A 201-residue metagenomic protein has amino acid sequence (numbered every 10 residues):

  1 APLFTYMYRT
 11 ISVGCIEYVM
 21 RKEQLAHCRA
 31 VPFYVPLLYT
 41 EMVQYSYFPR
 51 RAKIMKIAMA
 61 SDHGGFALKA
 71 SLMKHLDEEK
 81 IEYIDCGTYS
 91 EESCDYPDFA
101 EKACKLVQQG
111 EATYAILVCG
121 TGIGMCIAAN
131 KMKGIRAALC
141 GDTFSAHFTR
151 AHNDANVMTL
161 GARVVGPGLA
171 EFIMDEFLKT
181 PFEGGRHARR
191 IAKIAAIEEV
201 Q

Functional and structural regions predicted by a protein language model:
L3, P32-I54: Short, Lys/Arg-enriched N-terminal segments with co-localized hydrophobic residues within the first ~10-30 amino acids
Y18, Q24-L25, Y45: Cationic, low-complexity basic patches in intrinsically disordered or flexible, solvent-exposed regions
A58-A60, G64, T143-Q201: C-terminal binding/interaction regions
M59-D77: Glycine-rich phosphate/diphosphate-binding loop of Rossmann-like nucleotide-binding domains
E82-S93: A short beta-strand-loop structural module common to alpha/beta enzyme folds
F99-L139: Helix-adjacent hinge/juxtasegments
